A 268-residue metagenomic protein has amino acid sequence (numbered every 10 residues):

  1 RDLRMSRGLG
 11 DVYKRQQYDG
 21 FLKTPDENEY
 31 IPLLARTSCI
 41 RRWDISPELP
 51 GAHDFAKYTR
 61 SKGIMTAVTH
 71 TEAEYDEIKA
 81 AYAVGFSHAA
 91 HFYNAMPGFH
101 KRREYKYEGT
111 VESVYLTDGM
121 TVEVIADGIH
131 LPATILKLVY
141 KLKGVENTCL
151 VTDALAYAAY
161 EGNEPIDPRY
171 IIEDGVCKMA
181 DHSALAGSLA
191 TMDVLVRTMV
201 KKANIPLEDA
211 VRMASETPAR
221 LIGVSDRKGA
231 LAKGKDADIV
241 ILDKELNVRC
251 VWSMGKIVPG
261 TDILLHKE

Functional and structural regions predicted by a protein language model:
R1, F21-R36, D209-V211: Alpha-helical scaffold segments that flank or form the walls of functional sites
R1-Y13: Single conserved hydrophobic/aromatic residue that forms the stacking wall/gate of nucleotide- or nucleobase-binding
K14-F21: Glycine-rich phosphate-binding loop of ATP-grasp-fold ATP-dependent ligases
Y18, N28-Y160: Active-site core of metal-dependent hydrolases
K106-V124, G128, Y140-T152, Y157-L242: His/Asp/Glu-enriched, well-ordered alpha-helical/loop segment that forms or immediately abuts the divalent-metal
L246-W252: Short, Lys/Arg- and Gly-enriched loop/turn segments at beta-strand edges
